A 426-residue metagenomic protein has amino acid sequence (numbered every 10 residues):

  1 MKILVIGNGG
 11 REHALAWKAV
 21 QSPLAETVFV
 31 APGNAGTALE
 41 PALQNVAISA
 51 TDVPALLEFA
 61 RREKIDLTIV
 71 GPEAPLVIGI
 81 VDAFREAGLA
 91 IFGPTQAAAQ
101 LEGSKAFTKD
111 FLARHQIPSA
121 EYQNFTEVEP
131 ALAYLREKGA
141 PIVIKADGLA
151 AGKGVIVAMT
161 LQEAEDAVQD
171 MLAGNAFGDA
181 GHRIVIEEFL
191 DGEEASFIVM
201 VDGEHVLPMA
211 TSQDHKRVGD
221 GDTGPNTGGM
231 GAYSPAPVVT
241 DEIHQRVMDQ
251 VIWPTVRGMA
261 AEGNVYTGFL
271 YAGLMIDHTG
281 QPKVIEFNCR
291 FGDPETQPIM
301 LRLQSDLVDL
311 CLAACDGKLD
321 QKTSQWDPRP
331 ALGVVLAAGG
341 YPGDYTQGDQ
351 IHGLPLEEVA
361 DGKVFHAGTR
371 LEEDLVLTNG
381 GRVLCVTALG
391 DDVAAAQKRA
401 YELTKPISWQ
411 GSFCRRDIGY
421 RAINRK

Functional and structural regions predicted by a protein language model:
M1-A97: ATP-binding N-terminal substructure of ATP-dependent carboxylate-amine bond-forming enzymes
Q21-P23, A38-L39, R62, F92 (+13 more regions): Solvent-exposed alpha-helices and their adjacent loops that cap or buttress functional pockets in soluble metabolic
N45-T51, Q123-E127, A158: Short acidic-hydrophobic, aromatic-tinged amphipathic segments that line or gate anion-handling sites
F92-G154: A conserved helix-loop-beta module that forms one wall/lid of the active-site cleft in ATP-utilizing catalytic domains
G154, A158-T296: Internal nucleotide-binding/catalytic subdomain
M248-L270, N288-V359, E372: Active-site "cap" helix and flanking loop/linker of ATP-utilizing ligase/carboxylase catalytic domains
T369-E373, T378-K426: Generic C-terminus detector
